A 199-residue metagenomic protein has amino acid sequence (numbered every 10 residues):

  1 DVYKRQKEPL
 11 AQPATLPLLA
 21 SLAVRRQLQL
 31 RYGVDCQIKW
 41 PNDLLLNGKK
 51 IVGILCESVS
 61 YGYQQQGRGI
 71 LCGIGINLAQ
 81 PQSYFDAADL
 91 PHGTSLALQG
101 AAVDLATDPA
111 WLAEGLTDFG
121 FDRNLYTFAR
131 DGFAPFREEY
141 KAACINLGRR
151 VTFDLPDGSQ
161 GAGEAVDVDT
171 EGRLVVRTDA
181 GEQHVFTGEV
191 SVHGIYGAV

Functional and structural regions predicted by a protein language model:
D1-G69, H92-T94, L98, A102-W111 (+1 more regions): Contiguous, small/hydrophobic- and glycine-enriched helical/loop subdomains that border and often "cap" functional
V24, D43, G75, L116-T117 (+1 more regions): Residue-level signal for inorganic ion chemistry
L71-A79: Conserved beta-strand-loop-short alpha-helix elements that form and flank the Mn2+/Mg2+-coordinating active site
A79-D89: Cytochrome P450 core scaffold surrounding the K-helix E-X-X-R motif and the conserved "meander" helix-loop region
A87-G100, G188-H193: PP2C/PPM family metal-dependent serine/threonine protein phosphatase catalytic domain, recognizing the conserved
Q99-G158, Y196-V199: Conserved, helical-rich catalytic subdomain that frames metal- and/or nucleotide-binding sites in enzyme alpha/beta
L147-V199: Conserved RNA-binding domains used in RNP assembly and mRNA/RNA metabolism
